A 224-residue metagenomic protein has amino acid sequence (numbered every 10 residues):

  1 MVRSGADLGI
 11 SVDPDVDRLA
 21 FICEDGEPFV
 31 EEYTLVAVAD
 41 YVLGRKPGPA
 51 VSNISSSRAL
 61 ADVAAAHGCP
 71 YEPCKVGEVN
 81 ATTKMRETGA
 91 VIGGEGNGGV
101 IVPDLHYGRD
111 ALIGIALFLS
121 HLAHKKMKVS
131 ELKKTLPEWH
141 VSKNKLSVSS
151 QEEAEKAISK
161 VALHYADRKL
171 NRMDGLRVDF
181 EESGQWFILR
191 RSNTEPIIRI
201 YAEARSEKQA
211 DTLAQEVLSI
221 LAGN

Functional and structural regions predicted by a protein language model:
M1-I22: N-terminal small/polar loop signature for handling phosphorylated ligands or for N-terminal nucleophile
M1-V2, L43, M85: N-terminal cationic-hydrophobic initiation segments that often serve targeting/anchoring roles
V2, V30-T34, E181: Short secondary-structure boundary/capping elements
L8, K46-N224: Phosphate-binding and adjacent anionic-ligand microenvironments
V12-P14, P28-Y33, H106-R109: Short glycine/threonine-rich catalytic loop with a Thr-x-Gly-x-Asp
P14, D25, Y33-T34, S55-S56 (+1 more regions): Short, ordered loop/turn segments at secondary-structure junctions
R18-L35, L60-A61: Short Gly/Thr/Asp-enriched flexible loops that form oxyanion-binding sites at enzyme active sites
P28-R45, P49, K75-V76: Short, acidic/small-residue loops that bind anionic groups at enzyme active sites
